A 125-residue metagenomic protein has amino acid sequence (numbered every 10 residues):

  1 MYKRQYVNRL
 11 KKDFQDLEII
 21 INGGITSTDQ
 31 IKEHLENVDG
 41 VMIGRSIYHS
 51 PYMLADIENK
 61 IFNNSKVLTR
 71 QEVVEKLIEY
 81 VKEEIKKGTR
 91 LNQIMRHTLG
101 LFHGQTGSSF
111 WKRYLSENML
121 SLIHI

Functional and structural regions predicted by a protein language model:
M1-Q5, I123-I125: Conserved small/polar residues in nucleotide/adenosyl-binding loops
K3-E18: Alpha-helix-loop-beta-strand connector modules within alpha/beta enzyme cores
R9-D13, T28-I31, E84: Long, contiguous secondary-structure blocks with strong helical propensity
K11-K12, L35, F102: N-terminal cationic-hydrophobic initiation segments that often serve targeting/anchoring roles
I20-I43: Catalytic cores of alpha/beta
N37-A55: Glycine-rich phosphate-binding active-site loops on the catalytic face of alpha/beta enzymes
H49-N92, R96-H97: Phosphate-backbone recognition surface of nucleic-acid-processing proteins
I78-L122: C-terminal extensions of enzymes
